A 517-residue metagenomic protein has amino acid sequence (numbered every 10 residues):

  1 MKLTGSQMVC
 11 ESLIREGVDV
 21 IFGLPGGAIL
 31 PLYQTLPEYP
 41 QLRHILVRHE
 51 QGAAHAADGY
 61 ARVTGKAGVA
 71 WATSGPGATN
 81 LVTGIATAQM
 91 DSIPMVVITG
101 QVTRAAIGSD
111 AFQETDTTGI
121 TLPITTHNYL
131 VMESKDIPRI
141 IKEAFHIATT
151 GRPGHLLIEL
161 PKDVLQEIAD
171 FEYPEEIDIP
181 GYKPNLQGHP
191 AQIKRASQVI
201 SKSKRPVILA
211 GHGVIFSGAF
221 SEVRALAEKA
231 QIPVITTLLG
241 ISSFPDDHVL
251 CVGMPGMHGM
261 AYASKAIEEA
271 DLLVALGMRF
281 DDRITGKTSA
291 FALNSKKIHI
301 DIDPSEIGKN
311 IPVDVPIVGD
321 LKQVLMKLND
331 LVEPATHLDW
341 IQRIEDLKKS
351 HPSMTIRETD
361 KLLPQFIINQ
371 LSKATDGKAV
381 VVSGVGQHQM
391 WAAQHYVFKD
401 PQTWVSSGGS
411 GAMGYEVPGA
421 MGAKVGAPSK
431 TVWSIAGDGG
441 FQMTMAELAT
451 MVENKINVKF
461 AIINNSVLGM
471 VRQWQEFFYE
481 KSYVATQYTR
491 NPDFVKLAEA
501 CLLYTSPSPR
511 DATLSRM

Functional and structural regions predicted by a protein language model:
G5-V82: N-terminal cofactor/phosphate-binding cores enriched in small/glycine residues, especially glycine-rich loops such as
S6-C10, I14-V18, L24-G27, L32-L36 (+1 more regions): Active-site diphosphate/adenylate-binding microenvironment
D19-G23, R43-I45, V63-V102, L209-H212 (+3 more regions): A short, small-residue-rich loop immediately preceding and capping a beta-strand
R62, H212-I298, K399-S429, Q442-M445 (+3 more regions): Glycine-rich, anion-gripping cofactor-binding loops and their flanking helix/strand elements in enzyme active sites
I98, A106, F112-Q113, G308-N310 (+4 more regions): Thiamine diphosphate
K135, N294-V385, S506, R510: Phosphate/pyrophosphate-binding active-site segments
E143, I147-K202: Conformationally flexible catalytic loops at phosphate/diphosphate-handling active centers
P509-D511, S515-M517: Positively charged, low-complexity/disordered segments
